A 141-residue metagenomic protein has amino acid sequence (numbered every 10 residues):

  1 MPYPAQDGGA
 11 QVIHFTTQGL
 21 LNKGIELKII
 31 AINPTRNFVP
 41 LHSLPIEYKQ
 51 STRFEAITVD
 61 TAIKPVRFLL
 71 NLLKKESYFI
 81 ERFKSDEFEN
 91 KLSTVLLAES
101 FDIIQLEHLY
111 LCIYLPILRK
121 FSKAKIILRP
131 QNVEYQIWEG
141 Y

Functional and structural regions predicted by a protein language model:
M1-R53, L97-E99: N-terminal subdomain of nucleotide-sugar transferases
I32-P34, V59, Q131: Cofactor-binding loop segments of dinucleotide-utilizing enzymes, especially the Rossmann-like FAD- and NAD(P)+-binding
F54-T58: Short acidic-hydrophobic, aromatic-tinged amphipathic segments that line or gate anion-handling sites
T61, P65-Y78, K125-Y141: Acceptor-binding helix/loop patch of EC 2.4 sugar-transfer enzymes, predominantly nucleotide-sugar-dependent
K64-I113, I117: Conserved nucleotide-sugar donor-binding subdomain of glycosyltransferases
I104-S122, L128-E139: An aromatic- and histidine-rich active-site surface loop
